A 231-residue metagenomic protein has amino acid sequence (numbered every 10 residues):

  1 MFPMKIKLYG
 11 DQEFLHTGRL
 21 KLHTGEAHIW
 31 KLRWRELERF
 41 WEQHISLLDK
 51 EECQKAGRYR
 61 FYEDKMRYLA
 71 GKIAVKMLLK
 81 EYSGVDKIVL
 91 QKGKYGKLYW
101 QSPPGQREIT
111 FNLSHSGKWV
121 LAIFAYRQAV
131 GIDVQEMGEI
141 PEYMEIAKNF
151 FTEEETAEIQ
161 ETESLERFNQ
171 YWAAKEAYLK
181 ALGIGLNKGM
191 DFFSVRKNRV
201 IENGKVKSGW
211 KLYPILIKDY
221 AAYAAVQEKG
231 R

Functional and structural regions predicted by a protein language model:
M1-R231: Core catalytic alpha/beta fold that binds nucleotide/phospho-ligands
